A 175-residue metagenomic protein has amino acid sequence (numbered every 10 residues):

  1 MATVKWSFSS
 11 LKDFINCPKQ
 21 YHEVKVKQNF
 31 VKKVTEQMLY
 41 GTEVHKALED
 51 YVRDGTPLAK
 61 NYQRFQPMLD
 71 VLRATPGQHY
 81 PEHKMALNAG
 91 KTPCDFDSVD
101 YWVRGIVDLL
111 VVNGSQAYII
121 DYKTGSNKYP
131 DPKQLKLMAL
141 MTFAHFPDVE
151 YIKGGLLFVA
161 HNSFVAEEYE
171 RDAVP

Functional and structural regions predicted by a protein language model:
M1-K5, A173-P175: Short, intrinsically disordered, charge-biased short linear motifs at domain edges
V4-T56, E82-H83: Nuclease catalytic cores
K25-Q28, Y122-T124, F158-A160: Short, histidine-centered active-site or binding-site loop motifs used for metal coordination, general acid-base
V31, Y118-D121, V165-A166: Short small-residue beta-strand/loop micro-motif enriched in glycine and branched aliphatics
V34, M38, A139-A144: Conserved catalytic core of nucleotide polymerization and phosphodiester-bond processing enzymes
E43, K133-M141: Short amphipathic alpha-helical face segments that pack within enzyme cores and frequently flank/anchor catalytic
K46-Y129, K133-Q134, P147-G155: Catalytic cores of nuclease domains that cleave nucleic-acid phosphodiester backbones
A86, T142-P175: Substrate-binding beta-hairpin/strand module that engages nucleic acids
